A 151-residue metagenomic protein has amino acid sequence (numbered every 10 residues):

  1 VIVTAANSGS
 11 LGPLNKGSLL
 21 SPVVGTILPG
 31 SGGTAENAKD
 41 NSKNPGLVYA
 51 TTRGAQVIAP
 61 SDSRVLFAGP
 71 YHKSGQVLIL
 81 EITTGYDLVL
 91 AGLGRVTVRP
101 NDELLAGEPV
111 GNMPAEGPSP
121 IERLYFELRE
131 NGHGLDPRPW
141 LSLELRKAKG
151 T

Functional and structural regions predicted by a protein language model:
V1-S74, I79, R129, G134-T151: Extracytoplasmic/periplasmic cell wall- or extracellular glycan-interacting regions that localize and scaffold envelope
P13-L14, V77, G92-L93, N112-P114 (+1 more regions): Short beta-alpha junctions and helix-cap segments that line functional grooves
L28, R64-L66, G94, G111-P114: Conserved positions in beta-strands of structured domains
A50, P60, L90-V96, F126: Solvent-exposed beta-strand motifs enriched in subsets of small alpha/beta binding domains, especially certain
A68, Y86-G107: Short histidine-centered loop motifs in beta-beta connectors
L80-Y86: OB-fold (S1/OB) nucleic-acid-binding surfaces
P100-T151: Conserved, short, structured surface segments that act as functional micro-motifs
